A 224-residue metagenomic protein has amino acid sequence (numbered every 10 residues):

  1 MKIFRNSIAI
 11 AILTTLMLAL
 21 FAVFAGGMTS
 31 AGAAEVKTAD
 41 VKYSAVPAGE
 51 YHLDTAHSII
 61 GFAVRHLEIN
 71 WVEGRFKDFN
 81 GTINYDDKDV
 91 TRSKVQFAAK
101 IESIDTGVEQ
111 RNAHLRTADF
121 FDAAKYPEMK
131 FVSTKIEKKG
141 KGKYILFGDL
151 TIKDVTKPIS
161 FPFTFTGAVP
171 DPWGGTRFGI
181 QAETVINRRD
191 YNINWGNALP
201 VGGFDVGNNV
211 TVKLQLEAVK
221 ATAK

Functional and structural regions predicted by a protein language model:
M1-A9: N-terminal secretory signal peptides that target proteins for export/translocation
A11-G27: Bacterial N-terminal signal peptides
G27-K224: Low-complexity, acidic/polar, glycine-enriched regions of mature
